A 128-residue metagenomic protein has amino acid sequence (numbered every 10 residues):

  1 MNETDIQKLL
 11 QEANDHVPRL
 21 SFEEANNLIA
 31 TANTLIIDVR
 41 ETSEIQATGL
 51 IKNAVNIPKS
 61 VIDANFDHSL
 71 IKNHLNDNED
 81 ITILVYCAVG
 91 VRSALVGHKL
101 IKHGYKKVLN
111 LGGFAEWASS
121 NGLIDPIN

Functional and structural regions predicted by a protein language model:
M1-T34, T42-T82, V91-N128: Rhodanese-like catalytic fold shared by cysteine-dependent sulfurtransferases and DSP/PTP-type phosphatases
Y86: Short, surface-exposed ligand- or partner-binding patches at beta-edge/loop junctions that are enriched in aromatics
